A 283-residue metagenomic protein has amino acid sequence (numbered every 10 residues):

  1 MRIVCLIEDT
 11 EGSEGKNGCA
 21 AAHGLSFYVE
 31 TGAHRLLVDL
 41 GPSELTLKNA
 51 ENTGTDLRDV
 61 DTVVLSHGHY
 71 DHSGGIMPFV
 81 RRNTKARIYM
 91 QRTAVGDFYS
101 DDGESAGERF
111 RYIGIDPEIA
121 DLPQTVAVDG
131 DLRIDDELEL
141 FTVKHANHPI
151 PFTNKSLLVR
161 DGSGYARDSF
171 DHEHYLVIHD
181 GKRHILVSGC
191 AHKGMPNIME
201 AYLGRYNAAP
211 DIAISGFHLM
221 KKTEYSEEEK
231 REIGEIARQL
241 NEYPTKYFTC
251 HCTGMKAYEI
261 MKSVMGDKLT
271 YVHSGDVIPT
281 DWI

Functional and structural regions predicted by a protein language model:
M1-G18, K155-R167, H218-E228: Glycine-rich phosphate-binding "P-loop"
R2-T53, S169, E173-S188: Conserved beta-strand hairpin/beta-sheet module of binuclear metal-dependent hydrolase folds, prominently
E8-T10, L40-S43, G68, T93-A94 (+5 more regions): Active-site metal-binding loops of divalent metal-dependent hydrolases
G15-K16, Y70, F98-D101, K221-E224 (+1 more regions): Short, charged, surface-exposed secondary-structure boundary motifs
H34-L36, T62, L138, H184-I185 (+1 more regions): Structural motif
L45-G96, G204-A213: Active-site metal-binding motif and surrounding structural segment of the metallo-beta-lactamase
R87, S169-Y175, H179-S274: Cap/insert and terminal regions of metallo-dependent hydrolase folds
A94-H174, M265-I283: Metallo-beta-lactamase
